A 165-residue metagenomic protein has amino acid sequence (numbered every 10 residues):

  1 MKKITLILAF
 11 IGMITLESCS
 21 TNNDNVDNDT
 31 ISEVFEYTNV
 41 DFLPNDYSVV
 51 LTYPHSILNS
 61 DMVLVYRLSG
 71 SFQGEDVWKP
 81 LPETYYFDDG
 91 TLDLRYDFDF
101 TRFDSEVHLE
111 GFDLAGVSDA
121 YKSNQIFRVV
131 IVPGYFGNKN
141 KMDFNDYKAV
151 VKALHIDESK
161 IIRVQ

Functional and structural regions predicted by a protein language model:
T5-M13: Sec-dependent N-terminal signal peptides
T15-S18: C-terminal motif of bacterial Sec signal peptides marking the signal peptidase cleavage site
S20-N23: Bacterial signal peptide processing site
D29-Q165: First exposed extracellular module after export/assembly in secreted or surface-exposed proteins
